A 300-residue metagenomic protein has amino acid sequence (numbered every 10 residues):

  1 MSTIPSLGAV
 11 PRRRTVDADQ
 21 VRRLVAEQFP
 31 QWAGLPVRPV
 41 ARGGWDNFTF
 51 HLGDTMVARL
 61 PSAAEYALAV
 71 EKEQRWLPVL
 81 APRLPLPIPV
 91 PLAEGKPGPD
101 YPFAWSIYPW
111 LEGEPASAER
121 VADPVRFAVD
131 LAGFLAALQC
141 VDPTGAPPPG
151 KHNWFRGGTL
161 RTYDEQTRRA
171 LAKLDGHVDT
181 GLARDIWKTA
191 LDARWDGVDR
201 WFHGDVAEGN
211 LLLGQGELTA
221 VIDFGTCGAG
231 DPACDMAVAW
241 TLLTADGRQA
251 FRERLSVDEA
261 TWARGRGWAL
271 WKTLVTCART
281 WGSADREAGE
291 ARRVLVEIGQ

Functional and structural regions predicted by a protein language model:
M1-Q31: Juxta-kinase regulatory segment immediately upstream of eukaryotic protein kinase catalytic domains
S6, R42-W45, A116, T226-P232 (+1 more regions): Helix-rich C-terminal or lid/interface subdomains of diverse kinases
A9-R14, G34-R161, R169-G181, D196: ATP-binding pocket architecture of kinase catalytic cores
V16-D17, E27, L174, D179 (+1 more regions): Short linear X-Pro dipeptides
A18-R22, Q74, A245, Q249: Short, surface-exposed alpha-helical segments at coil->helix boundaries
W45-L52, A58, P91, I186-M236: Active-site acidic catalytic loop and adjacent metal/ATP-binding pocket of ATP-dependent phosphoryl transfer enzymes
G53-M56, P85, G216, T241-T244 (+1 more regions): Short glycine/proline-enriched coil/turn segments at helix->beta-strand junctions
